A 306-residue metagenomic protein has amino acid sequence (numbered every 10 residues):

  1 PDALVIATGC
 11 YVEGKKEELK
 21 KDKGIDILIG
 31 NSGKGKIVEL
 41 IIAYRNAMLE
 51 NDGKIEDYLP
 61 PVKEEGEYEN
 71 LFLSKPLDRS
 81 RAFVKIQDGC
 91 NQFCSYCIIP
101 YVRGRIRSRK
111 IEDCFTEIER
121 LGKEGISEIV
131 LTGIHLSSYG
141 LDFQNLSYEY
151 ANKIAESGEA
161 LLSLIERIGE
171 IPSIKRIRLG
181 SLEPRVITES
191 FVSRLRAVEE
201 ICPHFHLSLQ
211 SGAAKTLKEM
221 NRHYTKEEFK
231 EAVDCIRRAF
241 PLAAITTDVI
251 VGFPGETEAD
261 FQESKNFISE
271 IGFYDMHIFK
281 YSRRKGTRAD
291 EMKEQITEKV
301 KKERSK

Functional and structural regions predicted by a protein language model:
P1-Y139, A160, S190, F205 (+6 more regions): Proteins enriched for Cys/Gly/acidic motifs involved in redox and nucleic-acid/cofactor modification
N46-L49, S173, E200, F273: Generic structural signal for secondary-structure transition and capping sites
K123-E258: Conserved SAM/AdoMet-binding glycine-rich loop
E256, E270-F273: Contiguous mid-protein beta-loop-alpha structural module that forms a pocket-lining wall or clamp of enzyme active
R288-Q295: Anionic-ligand binding region
